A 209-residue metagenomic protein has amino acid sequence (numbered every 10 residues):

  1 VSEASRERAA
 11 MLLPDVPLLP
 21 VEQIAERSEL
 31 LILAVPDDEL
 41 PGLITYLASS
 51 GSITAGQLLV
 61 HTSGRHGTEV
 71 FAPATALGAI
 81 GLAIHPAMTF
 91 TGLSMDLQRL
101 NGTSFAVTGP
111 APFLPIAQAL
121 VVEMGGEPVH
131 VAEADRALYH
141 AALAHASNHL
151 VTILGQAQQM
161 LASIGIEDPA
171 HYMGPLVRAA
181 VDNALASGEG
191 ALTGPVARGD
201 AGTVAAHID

Functional and structural regions predicted by a protein language model:
E3, L13, P17-M95: Rossmann-like NAD(P)(H) cofactor-binding subdomain of soluble oxidoreductases
A4-S5, D38-E39, H66, P112 (+3 more regions): Short alpha-helical
R6-A9, G199: Glycine-aromatic-enriched surface loops/turns that form tight recognition elements
R8, G42-L43, E69-V70, I116 (+1 more regions): Phosphate- and divalent-cation-binding pockets in alpha/beta enzyme and binding domains that engage nucleotide-derived
R8-L12, A74, A79-I80, M95-L185: Internal alpha-helical scaffold of NAD(P)-dependent oxidoreductase catalytic cores
R178-D209: Interdomain hinge/lid region at the active-site interface of Rossmann-like NAD(P)-dependent oxidoreductases
